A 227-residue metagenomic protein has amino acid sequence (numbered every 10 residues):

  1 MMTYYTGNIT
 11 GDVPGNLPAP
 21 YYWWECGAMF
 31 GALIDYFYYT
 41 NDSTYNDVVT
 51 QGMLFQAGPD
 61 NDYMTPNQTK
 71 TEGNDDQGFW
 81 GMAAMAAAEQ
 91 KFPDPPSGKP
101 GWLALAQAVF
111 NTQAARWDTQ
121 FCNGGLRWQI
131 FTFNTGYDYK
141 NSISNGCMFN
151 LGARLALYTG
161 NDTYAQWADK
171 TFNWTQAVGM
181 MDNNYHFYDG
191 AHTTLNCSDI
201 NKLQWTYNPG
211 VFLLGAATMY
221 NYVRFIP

Functional and structural regions predicted by a protein language model:
M1-P227: Glycan-recognition and catalytic cores of secretory/periplasmic carbohydrate-active enzymes
